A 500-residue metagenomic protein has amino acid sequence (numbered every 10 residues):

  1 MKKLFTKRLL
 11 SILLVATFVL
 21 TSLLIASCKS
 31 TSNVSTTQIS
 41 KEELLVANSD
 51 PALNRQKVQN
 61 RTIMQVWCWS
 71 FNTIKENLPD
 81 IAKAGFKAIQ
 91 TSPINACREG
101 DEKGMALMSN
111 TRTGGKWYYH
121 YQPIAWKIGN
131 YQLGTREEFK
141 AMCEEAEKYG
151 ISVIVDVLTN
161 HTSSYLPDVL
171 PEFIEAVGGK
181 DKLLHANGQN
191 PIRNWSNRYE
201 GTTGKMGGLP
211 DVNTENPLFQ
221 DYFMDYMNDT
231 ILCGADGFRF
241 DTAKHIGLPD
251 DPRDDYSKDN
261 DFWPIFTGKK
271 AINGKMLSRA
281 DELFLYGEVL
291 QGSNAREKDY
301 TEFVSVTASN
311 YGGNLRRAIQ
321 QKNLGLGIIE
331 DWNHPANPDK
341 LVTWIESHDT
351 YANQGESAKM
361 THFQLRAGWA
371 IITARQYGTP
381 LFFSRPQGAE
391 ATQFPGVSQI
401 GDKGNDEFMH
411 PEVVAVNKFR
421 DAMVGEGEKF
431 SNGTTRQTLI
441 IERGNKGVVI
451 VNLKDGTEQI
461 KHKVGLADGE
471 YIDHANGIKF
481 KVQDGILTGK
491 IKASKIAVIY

Functional and structural regions predicted by a protein language model:
K2-L14: Bacterial N-terminal signal peptides that target proteins for export
L24-S27: C-terminal motif of bacterial Sec signal peptides marking the signal peptidase cleavage site
K29-T31: Bacterial signal peptide processing site
V34-W67, T73-K83, E175-N194: N-terminal carbohydrate-binding accessory modules
Q38-N60, E76-A82, P93, R98-Y121 (+3 more regions): Active-site-proximal helices and loops of the catalytic beta/alpha 8
K57-R61, C97-E144, A176-N213: Aromatic- and acidic-residue-enriched carbohydrate-binding clefts of CAZyme catalytic domains
C68-K75, L133, E137, N213-P217 (+4 more regions): Soluble non-cytosolic domains of exported or imported proteins
F71-I74, D80-A84, A88-I89, E138-I151 (+3 more regions): An active-site-proximal structural segment forming one wall of the substrate-binding cleft that immediately precedes
